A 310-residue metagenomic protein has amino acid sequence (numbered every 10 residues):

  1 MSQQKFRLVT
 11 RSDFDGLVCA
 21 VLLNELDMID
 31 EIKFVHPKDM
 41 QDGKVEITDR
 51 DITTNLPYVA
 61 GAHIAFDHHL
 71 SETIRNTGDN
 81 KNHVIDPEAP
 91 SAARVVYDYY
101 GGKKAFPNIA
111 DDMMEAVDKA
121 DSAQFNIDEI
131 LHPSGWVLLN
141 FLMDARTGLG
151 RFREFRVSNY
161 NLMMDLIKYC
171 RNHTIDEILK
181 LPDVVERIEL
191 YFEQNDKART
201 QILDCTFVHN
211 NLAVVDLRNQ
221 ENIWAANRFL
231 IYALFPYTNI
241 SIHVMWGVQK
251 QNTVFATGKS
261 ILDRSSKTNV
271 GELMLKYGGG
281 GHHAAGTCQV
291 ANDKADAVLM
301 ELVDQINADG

Functional and structural regions predicted by a protein language model:
M1-N140, E189-L190, F207-A213, N219 (+3 more regions): Replace "Mg2+/Mn2+-dependent" with "divalent metal-dependent
A120-N211: Hydrophobic, aromatic-enriched interface-forming segments
